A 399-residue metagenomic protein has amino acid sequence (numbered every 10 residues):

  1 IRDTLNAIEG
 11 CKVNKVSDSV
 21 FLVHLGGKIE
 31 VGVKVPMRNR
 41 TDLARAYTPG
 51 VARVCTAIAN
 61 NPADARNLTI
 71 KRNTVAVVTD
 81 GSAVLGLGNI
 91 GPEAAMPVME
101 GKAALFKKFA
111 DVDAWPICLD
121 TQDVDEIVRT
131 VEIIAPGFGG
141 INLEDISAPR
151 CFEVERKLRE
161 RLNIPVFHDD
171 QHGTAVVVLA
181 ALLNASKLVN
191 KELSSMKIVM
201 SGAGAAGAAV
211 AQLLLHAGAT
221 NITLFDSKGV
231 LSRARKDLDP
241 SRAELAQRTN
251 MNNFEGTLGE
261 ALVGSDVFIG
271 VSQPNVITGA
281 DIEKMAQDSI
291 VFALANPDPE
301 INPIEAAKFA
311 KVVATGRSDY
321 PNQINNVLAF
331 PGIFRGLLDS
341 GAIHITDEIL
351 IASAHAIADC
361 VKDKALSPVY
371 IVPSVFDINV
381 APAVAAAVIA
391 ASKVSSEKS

Functional and structural regions predicted by a protein language model:
I1-I164, A385, A391: N-terminal ligand-binding/catalytic initiation module
N14-V16, P116, N142-D145, V166-D169 (+5 more regions): General beta-strand structural signal in soluble alpha/beta enzymes
D18, D80-S82, I90, L119-D120 (+6 more regions): Short, ordered loop/turn segments at secondary-structure junctions
L22, A65-K71, V78, K107-K108 (+9 more regions): Solvent-exposed alpha-helices and their adjacent loops that cap or buttress functional pockets in soluble metabolic
L85, P92-A110, H168, H172 (+2 more regions): Glycine-rich phosphate/diphosphate-binding loop of Rossmann-like nucleotide-binding domains
P165, D169-D170, V189-E192, A293-K398: Adenosine-phosphate binding glycine-rich loop
A243-V312, R317-D319: Rossmann-like adenosine-cofactor binding region
